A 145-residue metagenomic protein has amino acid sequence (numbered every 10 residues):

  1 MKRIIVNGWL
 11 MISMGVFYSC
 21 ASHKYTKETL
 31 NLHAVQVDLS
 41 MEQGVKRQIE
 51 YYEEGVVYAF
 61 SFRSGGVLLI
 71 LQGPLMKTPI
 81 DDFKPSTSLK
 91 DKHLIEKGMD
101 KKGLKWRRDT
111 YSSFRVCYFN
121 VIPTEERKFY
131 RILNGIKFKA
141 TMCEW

Functional and structural regions predicted by a protein language model:
M1-V6: Positively charged n-region of N-terminal signal peptides that target proteins for export
Y18-S19: C-terminal motif of bacterial Sec signal peptides marking the signal peptidase cleavage site
L30-K84: Secretory pathway targeting signatures of secreted, lumenal, and periplasmic proteins
H33-L39, Q43-R47, R115-W145: Surface-exposed amphipathic alpha-helical segments
Y58-F60, D100-Y111: Short, surface-exposed beta-strand/loop micro-motifs that present aromatic residues
S64-L71, M76-T78, K101, S113-R131: Short, surface-exposed beta-strand/loop "edge" segments at domain boundaries and coil↔beta transitions
I80-W106: Short Gly/Thr-rich strand-loop-strand
